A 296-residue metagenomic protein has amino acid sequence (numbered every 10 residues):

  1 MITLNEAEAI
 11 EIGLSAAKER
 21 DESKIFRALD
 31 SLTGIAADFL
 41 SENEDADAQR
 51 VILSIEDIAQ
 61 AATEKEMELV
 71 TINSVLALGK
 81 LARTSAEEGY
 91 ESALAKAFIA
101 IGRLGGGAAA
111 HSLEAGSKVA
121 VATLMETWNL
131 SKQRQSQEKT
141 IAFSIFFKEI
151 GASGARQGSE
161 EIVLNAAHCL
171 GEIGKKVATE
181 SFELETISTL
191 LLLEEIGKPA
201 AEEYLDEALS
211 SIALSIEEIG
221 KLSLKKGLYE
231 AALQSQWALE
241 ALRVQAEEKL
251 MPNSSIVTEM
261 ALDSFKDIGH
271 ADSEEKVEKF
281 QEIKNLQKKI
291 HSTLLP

Functional and structural regions predicted by a protein language model:
M1-P296: Non-catalytic all-alpha helical scaffold/repeat segments
